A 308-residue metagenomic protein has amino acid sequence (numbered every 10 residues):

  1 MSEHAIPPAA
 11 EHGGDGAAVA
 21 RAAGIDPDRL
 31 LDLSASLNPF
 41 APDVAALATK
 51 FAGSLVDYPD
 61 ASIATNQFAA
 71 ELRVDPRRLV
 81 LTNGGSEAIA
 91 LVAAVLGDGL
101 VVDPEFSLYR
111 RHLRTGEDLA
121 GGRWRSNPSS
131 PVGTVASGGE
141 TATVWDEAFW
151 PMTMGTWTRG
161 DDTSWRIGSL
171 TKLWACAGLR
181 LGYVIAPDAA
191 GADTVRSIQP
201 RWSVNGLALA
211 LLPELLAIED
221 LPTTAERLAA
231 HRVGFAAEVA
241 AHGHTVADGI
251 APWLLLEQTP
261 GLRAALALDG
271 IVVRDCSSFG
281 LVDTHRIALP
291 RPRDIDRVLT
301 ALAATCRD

Functional and structural regions predicted by a protein language model:
S2-L91: N-terminal small-domain helix-loop-helix segment of the aminotransferase-like
D43-A45, P260-L266, R293-V298: Short, conserved charged micro-motifs
N83-E87, A94, L100-G116, W202: Substrate-binding/gating loop at the entrance of the active-site cleft, primarily in PLP-dependent aminotransferase-like
P104-R110, R114-T158: Active-site phosphate-binding strand-loop segment of PLP-dependent enzymes
L170-V239, H244-T245: PLP-dependent aminotransferase class I/II
A229, V239-G270, D275, H285: Conserved PLP-binding catalytic core of the aspartate aminotransferase-like
F279-D308: PLP-dependent enzyme catalytic core of the Aspartate aminotransferase-like
